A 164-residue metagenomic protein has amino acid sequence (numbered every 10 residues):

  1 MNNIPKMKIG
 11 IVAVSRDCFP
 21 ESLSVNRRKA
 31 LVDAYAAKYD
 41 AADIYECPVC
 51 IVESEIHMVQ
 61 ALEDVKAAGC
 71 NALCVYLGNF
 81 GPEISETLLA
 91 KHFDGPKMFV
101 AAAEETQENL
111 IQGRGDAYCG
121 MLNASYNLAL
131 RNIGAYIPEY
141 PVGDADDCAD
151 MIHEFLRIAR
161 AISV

Functional and structural regions predicted by a protein language model:
M1-V164: An N-terminal assembly and electron-transfer interface module characteristic of large anaerobic redox and radical
